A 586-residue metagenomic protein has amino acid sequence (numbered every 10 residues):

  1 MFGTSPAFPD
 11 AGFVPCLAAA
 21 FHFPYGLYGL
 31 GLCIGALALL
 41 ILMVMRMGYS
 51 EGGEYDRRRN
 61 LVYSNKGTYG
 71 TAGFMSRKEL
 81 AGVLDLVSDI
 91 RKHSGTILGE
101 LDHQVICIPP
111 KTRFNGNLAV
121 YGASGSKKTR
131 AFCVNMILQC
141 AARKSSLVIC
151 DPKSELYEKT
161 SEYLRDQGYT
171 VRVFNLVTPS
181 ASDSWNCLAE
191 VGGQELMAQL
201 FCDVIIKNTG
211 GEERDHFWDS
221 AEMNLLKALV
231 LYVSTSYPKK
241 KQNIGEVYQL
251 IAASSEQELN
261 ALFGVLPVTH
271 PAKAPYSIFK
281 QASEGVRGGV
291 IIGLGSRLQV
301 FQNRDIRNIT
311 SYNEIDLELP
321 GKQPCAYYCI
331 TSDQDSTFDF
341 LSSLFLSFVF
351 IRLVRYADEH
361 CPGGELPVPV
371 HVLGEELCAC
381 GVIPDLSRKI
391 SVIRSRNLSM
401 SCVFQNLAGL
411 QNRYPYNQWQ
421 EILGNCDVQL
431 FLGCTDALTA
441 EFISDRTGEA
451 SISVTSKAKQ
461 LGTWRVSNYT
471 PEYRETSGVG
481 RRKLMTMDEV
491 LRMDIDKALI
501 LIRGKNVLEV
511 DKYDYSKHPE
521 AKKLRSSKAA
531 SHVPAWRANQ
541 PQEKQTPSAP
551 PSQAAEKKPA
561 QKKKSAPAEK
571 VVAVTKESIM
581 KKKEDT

Functional and structural regions predicted by a protein language model:
M1, D85-G95, N208-F217, P362 (+1 more regions): Low-complexity, polar-biased intrinsically disordered regions enriched in Pro/Ser/Thr/Gly
M1-S126, R130-N135, R143, E475-G478 (+5 more regions): Basic- and hydrophobic-enriched, low-structure N-terminal and domain-boundary segments that flank ATP-binding catalytic
F2, G52-R91, T96, N135 (+10 more regions): A broadly tuned "polar low-complexity/structure-edge" signature
F8-C16, L27, Q194, S255 (+2 more regions): Short, solvent-exposed helix-helix connector turns and helix-capping sites enriched in acidic/polar residues
F23-Y25, N65, C187, S220 (+3 more regions): Intrinsic disorder/low-complexity segments enriched in polar/charged and small flexible residues
V44, N135-L138, L164, L410 (+2 more regions): Alpha-helix termini
I97-Q104, P109-L398, R413-Y416, G480 (+3 more regions): P-loop NTPase motor domains
I390-V392, R396-L499, S578: Conserved ATP-driven motor cores of ASCE-family P-loop NTPases powering translocation/secretion/packaging/pilus
